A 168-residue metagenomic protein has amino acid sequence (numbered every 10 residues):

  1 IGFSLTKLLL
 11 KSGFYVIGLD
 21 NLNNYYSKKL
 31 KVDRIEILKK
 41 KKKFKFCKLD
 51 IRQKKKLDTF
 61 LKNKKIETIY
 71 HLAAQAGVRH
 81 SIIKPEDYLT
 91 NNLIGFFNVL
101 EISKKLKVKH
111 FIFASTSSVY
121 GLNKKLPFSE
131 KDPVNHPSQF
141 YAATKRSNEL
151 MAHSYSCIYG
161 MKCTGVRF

Functional and structural regions predicted by a protein language model:
I1-F168: N-terminal Rossmann-like NAD(P)+-binding domain of SDR-like oxidoreductases, especially those catalyzing
